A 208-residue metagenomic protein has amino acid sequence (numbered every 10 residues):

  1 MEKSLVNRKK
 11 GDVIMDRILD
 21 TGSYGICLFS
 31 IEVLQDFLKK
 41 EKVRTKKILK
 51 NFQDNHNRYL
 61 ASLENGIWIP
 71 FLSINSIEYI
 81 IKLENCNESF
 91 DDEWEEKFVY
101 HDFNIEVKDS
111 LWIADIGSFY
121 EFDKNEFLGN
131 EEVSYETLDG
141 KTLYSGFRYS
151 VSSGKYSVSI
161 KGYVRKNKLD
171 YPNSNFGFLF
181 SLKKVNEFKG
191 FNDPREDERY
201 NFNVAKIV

Functional and structural regions predicted by a protein language model:
M1-V107, L111-I113, K124, L128-E131 (+1 more regions): Primarily secretory-pathway and cell-envelope proteins
A114-D115, S159: Beta-strand residues in well-ordered beta-sheet regions across diverse protein folds
S118-F122, E132-Y135, G140-K141: Nucleic-acid endonuclease domains
D139-S150: Beta-sandwich interaction modules
T142, R165-N167: Charge-rich, acidic-biased intrinsically disordered regions
G146, K155-S157, N175-G177: Extracellular structured ligand-interaction cores
V151-I160, V164: A glycine-anchored, Pro-Gly-centered beta-turn/N-cap motif
